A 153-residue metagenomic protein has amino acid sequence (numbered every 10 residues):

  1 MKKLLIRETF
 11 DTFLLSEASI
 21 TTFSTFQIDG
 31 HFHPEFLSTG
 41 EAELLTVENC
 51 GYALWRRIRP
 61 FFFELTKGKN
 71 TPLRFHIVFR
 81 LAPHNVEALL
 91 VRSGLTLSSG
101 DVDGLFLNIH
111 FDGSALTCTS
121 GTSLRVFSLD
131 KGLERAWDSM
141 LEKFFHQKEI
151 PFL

Functional and structural regions predicted by a protein language model:
M1-R57: Charge-rich, low-complexity N-terminal segments
L4, F13, E17, I58 (+4 more regions): Generic alpha-helix detector with strongest preference for long hydrophobic helices that associate with membranes
F10-F13, F23-F26, F32, F36 (+8 more regions): Phenylalanine-focused residue identity feature
Q27, F32, L37-G40, L45 (+5 more regions): General N-terminal targeting signals
N49-A115: Surface-exposed, low-hydrophobicity interaction/linker segments
L116-L153: Mixed-charge, glycine-accented linear interaction segment located at domain edges/termini
